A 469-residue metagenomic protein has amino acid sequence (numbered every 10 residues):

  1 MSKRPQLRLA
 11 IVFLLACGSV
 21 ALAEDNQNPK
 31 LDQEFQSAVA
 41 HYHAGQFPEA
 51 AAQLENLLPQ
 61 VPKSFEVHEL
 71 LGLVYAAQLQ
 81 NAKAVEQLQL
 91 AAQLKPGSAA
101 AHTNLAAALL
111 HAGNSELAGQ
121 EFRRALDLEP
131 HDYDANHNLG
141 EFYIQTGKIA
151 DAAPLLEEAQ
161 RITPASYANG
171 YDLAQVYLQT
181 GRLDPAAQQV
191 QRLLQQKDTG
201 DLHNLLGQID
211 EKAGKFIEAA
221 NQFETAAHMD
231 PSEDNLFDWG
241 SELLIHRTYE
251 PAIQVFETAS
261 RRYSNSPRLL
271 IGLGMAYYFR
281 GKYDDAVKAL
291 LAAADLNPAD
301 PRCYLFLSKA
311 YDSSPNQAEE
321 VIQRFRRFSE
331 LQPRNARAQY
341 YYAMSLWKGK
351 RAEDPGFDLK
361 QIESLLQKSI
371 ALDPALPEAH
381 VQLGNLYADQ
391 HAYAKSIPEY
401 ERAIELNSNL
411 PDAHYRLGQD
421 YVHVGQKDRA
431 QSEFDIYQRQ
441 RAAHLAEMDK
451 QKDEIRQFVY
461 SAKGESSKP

Functional and structural regions predicted by a protein language model:
K30-Q60, A77, D238-S241, I245 (+1 more regions): Alpha-helical segment of the N-proximal tetratricopeptide repeat
L31, F357, H423-P469: Terminal, low-structured helical/coil segments at or just beyond the last alpha-helical repeat
L31, F65-E66, A99-A100, Y133-D134 (+9 more regions): Helix-start (N-cap) detector for alpha-helical repeat units in TPR-like alpha-solenoids, especially tetratricopeptide
V39, L73, A107, E141 (+9 more regions): Residue-level recognition of tetratricopeptide repeat
A44-A52, A77-L90, A100, H111-R124 (+9 more regions): Structural signature of tandem alpha-helical TPR/SEL1-like repeats, specifically the intra-repeat loop/turn
Q60, L94, L128, I162 (+8 more regions): Structural marker of alpha-solenoid helical repeat scaffolds
L70, N104, N138, D172 (+7 more regions): Canonical tetratricopeptide repeat
Q195, W347, Q361, E405 (+1 more regions): TPR/TPR-like (Sel1-like) alpha-helical repeat modules
